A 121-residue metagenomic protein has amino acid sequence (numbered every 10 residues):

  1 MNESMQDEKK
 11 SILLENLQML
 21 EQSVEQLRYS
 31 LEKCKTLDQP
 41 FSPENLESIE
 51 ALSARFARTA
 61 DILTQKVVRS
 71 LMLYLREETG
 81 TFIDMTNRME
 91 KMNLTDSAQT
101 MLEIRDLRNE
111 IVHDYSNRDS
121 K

Functional and structural regions predicted by a protein language model:
N2-K121: Solvent-exposed interaction patches of small proteins and small membrane subunits
